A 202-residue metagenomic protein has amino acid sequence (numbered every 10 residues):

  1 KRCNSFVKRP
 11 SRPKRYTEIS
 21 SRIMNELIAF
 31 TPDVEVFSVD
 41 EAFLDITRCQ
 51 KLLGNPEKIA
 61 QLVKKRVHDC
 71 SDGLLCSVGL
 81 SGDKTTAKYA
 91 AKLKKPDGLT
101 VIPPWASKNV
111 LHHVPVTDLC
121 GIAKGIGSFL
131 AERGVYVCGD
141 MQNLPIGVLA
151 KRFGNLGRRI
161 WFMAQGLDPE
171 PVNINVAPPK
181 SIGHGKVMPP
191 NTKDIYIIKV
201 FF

Functional and structural regions predicted by a protein language model:
K1-F43, Q50, V63-R66, A164: Residues that scaffold, gate, or flank divalent-cation-dependent active/transport sites
K1-S5, I126-F202: DNA-contacting surface of Y-family translesion DNA polymerases
P10-P13, R48-N55, D97-G98, V110-D118 (+2 more regions): Flexible, glycine/proline-enriched loop segments at strand-loop-helix junctions that form or flank small-ligand binding
Y16-S20, P56-A60, I195-F202: Generic alpha-helical secondary structure
F37-E41, L80-K84, A177: Short Gly/Ser/Thr- and Asp/Glu-enriched loop/turn motifs at secondary-structure junctions
N55-T117: Long, highly charged, low-complexity intrinsically disordered interaction regions that mediate electrostatic DNA/RNA
